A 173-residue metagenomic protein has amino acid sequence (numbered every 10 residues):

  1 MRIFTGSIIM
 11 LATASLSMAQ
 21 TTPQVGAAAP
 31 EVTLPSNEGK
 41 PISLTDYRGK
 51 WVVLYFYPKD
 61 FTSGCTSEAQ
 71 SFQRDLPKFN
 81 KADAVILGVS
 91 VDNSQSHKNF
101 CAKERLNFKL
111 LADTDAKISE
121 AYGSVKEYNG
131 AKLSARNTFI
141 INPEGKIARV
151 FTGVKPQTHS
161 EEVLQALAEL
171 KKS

Functional and structural regions predicted by a protein language model:
I3-E31: N-proximal helix/coil linker or "cap" segments that precede and/or mark the start of modular domains
P23, V32-W51: A short beta-strand-turn-helix
A29-P30, W51, A135-N137: Short loop/turn microsegments at loop-to-beta-strand junctions
T45-T66: Short active-site neighborhood of thiol/selenol oxidoreductases, capturing the structured segment around
G64-L106, T114-I118: Structural microenvironment flanking redox-active thiols in thiol-disulfide oxidoreductases
L106-F108, V125-Y128, K132-F139: Structural micro-motif
L133-S173: Thiol-/selenol-based redox modules, centered on thioredoxin-like and closely related oxidoreductase domains
